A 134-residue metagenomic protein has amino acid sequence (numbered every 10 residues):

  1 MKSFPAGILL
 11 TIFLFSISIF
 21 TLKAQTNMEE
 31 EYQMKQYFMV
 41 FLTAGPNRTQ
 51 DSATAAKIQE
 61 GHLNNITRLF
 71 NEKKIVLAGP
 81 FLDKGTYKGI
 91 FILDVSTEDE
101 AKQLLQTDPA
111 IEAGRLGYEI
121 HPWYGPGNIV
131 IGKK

Functional and structural regions predicted by a protein language model:
M1-M28: Bacterial Sec-dependent N-terminal signal peptides
L22-K134: Conserved, structured core segments of small domains
